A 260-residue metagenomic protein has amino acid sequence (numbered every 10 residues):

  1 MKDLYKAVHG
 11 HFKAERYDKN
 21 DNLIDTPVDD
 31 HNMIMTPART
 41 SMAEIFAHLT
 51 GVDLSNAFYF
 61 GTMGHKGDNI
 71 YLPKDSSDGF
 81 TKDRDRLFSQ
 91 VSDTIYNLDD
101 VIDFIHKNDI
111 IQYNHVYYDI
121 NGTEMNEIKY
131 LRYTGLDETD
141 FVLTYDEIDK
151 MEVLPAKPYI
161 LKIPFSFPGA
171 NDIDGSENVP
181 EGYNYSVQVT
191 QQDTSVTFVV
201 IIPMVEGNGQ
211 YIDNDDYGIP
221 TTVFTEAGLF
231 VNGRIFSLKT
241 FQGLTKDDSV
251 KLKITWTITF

Functional and structural regions predicted by a protein language model:
M1-K107, Y113-H115, D149-F224, V231-F260: Small cysteine-rich, disulfide-bonded extracellular modules of the LU/uPAR three-finger superfamily and closely related
D100, D119-Y159: Small/polar beta-strand repeat architecture
